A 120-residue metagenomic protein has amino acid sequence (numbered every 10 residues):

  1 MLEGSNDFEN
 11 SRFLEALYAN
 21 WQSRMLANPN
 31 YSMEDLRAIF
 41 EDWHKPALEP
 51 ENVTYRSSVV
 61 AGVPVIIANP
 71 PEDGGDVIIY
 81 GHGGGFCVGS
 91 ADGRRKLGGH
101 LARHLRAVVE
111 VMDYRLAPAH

Functional and structural regions predicted by a protein language model:
M1-P70: A glycine/proline-hinged amphipathic helix-loop "lid/cap" segment that gates access to hydrophobic ligand pockets
W21, G81-G83, D113-L116: Short, histidine-centered active-site or binding-site loop motifs used for metal coordination, general acid-base
A61, D73-G74, L105: Residue-level preference for short coil/turn positions at secondary-structure junctions
V65, I79, L101, M112-Y114: Short strand-loop-helix active-site module centered on a catalytic nucleophile
G75-G85: Short beta-strand element of the alpha/beta-hydrolase
V88-G99: The serine-hydrolase catalytic nucleophile loop
A91, E110-H120: Catalytic nucleophile-loop/oxyanion-hole region of alpha/beta-hydrolase and closely related hydrolase-like folds
H100-A107: A short, Lys/Arg-enriched amphipathic alpha-helix followed by its capping loop at the start of a domain
